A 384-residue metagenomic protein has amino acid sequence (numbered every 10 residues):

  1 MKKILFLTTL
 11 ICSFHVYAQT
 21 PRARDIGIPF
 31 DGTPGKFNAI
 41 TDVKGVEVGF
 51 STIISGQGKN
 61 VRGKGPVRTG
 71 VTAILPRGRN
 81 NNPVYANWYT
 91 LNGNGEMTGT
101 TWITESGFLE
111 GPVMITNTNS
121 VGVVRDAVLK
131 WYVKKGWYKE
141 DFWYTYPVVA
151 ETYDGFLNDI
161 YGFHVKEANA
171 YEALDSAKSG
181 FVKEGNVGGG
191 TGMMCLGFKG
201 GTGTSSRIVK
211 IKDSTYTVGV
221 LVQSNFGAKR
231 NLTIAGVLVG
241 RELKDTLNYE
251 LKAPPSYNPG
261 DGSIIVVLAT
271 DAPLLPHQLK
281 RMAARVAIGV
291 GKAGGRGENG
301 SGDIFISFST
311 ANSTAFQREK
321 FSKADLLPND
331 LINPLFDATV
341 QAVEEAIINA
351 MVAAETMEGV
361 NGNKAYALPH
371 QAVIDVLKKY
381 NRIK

Functional and structural regions predicted by a protein language model:
M1-T20: Bacterial Sec-dependent N-terminal signal peptides
Q19-K384: Alpha/propeptide regions of enzymes that mature by internal proteolysis
